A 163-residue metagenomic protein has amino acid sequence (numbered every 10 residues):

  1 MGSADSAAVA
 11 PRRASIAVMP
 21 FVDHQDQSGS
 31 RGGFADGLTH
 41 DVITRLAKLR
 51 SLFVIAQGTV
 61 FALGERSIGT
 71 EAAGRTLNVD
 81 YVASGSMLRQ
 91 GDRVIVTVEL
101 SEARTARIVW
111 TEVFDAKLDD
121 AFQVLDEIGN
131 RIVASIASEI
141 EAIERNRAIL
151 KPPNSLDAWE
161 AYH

Functional and structural regions predicted by a protein language model:
M1-H163: Acidic, proline/glycine-rich low-complexity intrinsically disordered segments
